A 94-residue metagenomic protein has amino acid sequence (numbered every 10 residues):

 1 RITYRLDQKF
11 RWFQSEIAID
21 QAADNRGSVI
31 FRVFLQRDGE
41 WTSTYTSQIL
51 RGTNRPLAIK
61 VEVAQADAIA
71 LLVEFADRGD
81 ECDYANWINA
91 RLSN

Functional and structural regions predicted by a protein language model:
R1-N94: Gly-Asp-aromatic-enriched flexible segments
